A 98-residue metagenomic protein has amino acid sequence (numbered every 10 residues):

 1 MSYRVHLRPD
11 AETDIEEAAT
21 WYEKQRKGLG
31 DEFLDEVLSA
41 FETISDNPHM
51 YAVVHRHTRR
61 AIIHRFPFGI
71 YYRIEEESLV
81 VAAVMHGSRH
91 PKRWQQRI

Functional and structural regions predicted by a protein language model:
M1-L34: Arg/Lys-rich, positively charged N-terminal/basic patches that mediate binding to nucleic acids
T13, E17, S39-E42, D46: Generic recognition of well-ordered alpha-helical segments within structured catalytic/regulatory domains
Y22, R26, F41-I44, P48: A general structural signal marking secondary-structure boundaries and capping sites
D31, A52-V54, K92-R93: Short, hydrophobic secondary-structure boundary micro-motifs
S39, D46-S78: Basic/aromatic recognition patch in beta-strand/loop cores that engages polyanionic ligands
G69, R73-I98: Enriched for short, Lys/Arg-rich terminal
